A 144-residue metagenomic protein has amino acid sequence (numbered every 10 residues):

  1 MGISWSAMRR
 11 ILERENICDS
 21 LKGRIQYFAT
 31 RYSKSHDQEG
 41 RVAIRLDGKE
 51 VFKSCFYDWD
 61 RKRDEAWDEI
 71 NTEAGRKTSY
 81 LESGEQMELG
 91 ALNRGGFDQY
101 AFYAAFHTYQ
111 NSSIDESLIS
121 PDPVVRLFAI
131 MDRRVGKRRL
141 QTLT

Functional and structural regions predicted by a protein language model:
M1-T144: Alpha-helical scaffold segments
